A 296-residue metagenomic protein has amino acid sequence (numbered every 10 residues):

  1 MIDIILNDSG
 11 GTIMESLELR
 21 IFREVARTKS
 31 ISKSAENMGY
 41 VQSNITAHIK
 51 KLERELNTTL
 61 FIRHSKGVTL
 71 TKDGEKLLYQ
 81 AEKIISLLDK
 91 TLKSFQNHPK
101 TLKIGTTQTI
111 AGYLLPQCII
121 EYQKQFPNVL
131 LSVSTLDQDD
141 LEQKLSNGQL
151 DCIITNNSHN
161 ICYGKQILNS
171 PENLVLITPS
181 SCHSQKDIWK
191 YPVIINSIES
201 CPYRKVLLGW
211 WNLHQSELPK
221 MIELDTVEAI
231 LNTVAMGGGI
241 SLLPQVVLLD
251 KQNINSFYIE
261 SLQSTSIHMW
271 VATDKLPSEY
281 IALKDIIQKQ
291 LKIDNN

Functional and structural regions predicted by a protein language model:
F22, E53-L70: A short LG(V/I)-centered, amphipathic sequence patch enriched for acidic residue(s) preceding the LG motif
R23-V41: Short helix-boundary/capping micro-motifs
E55-L56, L77-H98: Alpha-helical linker/hinge and terminal dimerization helices associated with HTH transcriptional regulators
P99-I161, E223-L224: Central regulatory/effector-binding core of bacterial HTH transcription factors
L136-Y191, V246-K251: Acidic, Gly/Pro-rich loop/turn segments at junctions of secondary structure
D137-Q138, N156, L208, L213-E260: Hydrophobic hinge/microswitch elements
P192-H214: Secondary-structure junction motif
I259-N296: A late-sequence structural motif
